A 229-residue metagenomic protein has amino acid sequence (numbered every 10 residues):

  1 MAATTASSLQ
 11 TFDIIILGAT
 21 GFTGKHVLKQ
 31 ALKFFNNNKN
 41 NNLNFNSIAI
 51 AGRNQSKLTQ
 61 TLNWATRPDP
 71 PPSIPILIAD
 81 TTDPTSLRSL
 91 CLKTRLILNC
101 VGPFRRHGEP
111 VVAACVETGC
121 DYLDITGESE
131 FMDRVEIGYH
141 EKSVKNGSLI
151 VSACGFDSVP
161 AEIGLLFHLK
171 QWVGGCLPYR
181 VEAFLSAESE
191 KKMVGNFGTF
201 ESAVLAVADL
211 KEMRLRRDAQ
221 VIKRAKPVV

Functional and structural regions predicted by a protein language model:
M1-F12, N37-L43, R67-P70: Eukaryotic N-terminal low-complexity, Ser/Thr- and Lys/Arg-rich leader segments that predominantly function as
L9-N37: N-terminal Rossmann NAD(P)H-binding glycine-rich loop of SDR-like oxidoreductase domains
N46-I50: Conserved beta-strand positions in the Rossmann-like core of class I SAM-dependent methyltransferases
A51-Q55, D80-T81: N-terminal Rossmann-fold cofactor-binding loop
N63, P75-H107: Conserved Rossmann-fold cofactor-binding substructure of NAD(P)-dependent oxidoreductases
P103, A113-M132: ADP-ribose/adenylate-binding Rossmann-like module
G108, I125-S148: Rossmann-fold NAD(P)-binding glycine/threonine-rich loop
K170-V229: Active-site-lining helix/loop region of Rossmann-like oxidoreductase modules
